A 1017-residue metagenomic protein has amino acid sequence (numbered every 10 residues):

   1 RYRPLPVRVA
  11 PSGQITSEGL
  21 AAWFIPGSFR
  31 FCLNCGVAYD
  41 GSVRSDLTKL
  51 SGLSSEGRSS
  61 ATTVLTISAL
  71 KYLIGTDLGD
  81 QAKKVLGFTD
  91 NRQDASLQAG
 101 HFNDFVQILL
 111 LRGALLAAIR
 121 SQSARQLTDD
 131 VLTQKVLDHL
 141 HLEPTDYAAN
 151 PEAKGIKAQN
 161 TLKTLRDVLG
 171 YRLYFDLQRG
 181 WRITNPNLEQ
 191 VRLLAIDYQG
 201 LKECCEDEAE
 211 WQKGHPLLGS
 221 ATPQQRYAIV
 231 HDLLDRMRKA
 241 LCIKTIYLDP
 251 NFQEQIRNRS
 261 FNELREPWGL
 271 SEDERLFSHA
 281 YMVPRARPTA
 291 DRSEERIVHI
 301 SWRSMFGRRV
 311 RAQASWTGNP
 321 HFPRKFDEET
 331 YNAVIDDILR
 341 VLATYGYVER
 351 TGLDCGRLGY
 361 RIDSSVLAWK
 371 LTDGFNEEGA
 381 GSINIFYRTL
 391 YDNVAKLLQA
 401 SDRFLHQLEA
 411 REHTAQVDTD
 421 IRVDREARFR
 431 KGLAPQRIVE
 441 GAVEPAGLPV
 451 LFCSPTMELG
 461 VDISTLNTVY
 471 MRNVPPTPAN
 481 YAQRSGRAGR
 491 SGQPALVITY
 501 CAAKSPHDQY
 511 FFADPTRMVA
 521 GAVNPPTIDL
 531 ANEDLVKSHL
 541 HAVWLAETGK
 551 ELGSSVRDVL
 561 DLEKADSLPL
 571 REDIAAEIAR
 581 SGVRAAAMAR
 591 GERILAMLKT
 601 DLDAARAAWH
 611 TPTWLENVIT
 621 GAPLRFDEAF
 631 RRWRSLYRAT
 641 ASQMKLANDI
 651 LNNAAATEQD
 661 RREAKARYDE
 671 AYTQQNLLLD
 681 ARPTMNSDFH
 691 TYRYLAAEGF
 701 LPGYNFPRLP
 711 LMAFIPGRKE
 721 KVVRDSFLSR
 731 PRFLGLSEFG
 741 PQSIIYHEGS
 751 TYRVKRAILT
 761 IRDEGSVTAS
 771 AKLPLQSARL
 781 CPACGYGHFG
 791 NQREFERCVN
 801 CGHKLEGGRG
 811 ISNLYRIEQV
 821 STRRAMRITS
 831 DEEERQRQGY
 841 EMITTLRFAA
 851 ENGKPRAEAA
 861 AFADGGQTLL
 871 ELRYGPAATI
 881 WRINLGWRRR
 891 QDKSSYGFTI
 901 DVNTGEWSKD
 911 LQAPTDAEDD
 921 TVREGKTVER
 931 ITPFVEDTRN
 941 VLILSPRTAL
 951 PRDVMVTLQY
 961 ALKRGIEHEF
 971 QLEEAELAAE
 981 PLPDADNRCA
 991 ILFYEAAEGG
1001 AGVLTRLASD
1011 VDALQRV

Functional and structural regions predicted by a protein language model:
R1-T414, T419-R425, I438-E440, E444-P445 (+4 more regions): Charged, low-complexity interaction segments
V443-L459: Conserved two-lobed SF2 helicase motor
M457-N473, L496-I498, Y746: A short beta-strand element within the Helicase C-terminal
R487-D529: Conserved segment of the helicase C-terminal RecA-like domain
S491, L736-G740, I745: Short, well-ordered loop/turn sites that connect or cap secondary structure elements
S726-E738: Short alpha-helix capping/helix-loop boundary micro-motifs
T751-E764: Short, Lys/Arg- and Gly-enriched loop/turn segments at beta-strand edges
I761-R793: Short peripheral tails and domain-boundary helices/loops at the edges of structured domains
